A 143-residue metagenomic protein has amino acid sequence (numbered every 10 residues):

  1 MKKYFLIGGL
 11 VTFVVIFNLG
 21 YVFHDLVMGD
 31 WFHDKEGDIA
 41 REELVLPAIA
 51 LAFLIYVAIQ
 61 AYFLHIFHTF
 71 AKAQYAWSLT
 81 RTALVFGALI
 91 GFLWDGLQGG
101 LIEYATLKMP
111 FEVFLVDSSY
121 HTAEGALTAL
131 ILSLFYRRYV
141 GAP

Functional and structural regions predicted by a protein language model:
M1-P143: Juxtamembrane/disordered regions of integral membrane proteins
